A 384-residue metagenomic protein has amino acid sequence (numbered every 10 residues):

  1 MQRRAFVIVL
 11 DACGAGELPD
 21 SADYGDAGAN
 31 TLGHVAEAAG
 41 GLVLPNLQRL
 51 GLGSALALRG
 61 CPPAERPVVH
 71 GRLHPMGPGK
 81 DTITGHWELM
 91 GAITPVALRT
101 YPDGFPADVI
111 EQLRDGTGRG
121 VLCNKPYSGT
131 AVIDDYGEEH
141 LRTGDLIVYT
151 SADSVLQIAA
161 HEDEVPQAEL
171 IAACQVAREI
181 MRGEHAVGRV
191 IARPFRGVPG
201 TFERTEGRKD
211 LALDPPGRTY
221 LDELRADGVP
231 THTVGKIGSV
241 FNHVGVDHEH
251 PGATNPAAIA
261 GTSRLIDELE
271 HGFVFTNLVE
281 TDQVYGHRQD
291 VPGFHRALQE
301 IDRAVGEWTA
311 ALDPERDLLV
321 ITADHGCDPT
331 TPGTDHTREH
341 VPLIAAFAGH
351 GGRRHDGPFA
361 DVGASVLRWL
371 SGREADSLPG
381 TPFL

Functional and structural regions predicted by a protein language model:
M1-L384: Feature captures the catalytic ectodomains and active-site-proximal regions of enzymes that hydrolyze or transfer
